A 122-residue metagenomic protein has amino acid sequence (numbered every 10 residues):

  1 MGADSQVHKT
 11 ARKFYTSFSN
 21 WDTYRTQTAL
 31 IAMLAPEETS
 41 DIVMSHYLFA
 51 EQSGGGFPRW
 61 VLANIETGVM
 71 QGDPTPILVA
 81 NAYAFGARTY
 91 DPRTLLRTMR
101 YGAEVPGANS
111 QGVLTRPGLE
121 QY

Functional and structural regions predicted by a protein language model:
M1-H8, E37-L62: Active-site-surrounding "flap" and adjacent substrate/cofactor-binding loops of secreted or lumenal enzymes, prototyped
A11, R25-T28, W60-I65: Short acidic, glycine/Ser/Thr-rich loop/turn "cap" segments at secondary-structure junctions
A11-N20, N64-G72: Solvent-exposed loop and edge beta-strand segments that line ligand/cofactor-binding and catalytic clefts
K13-T16, H46, V79, M99: Generic structural hydrophobic/aromatic packing signal, biased to beta-strands
T16-S40, I77-G86: Alpha-helical support elements that line or immediately flank enzyme active sites and cofactor-binding pockets
Q52-Y122: Active-site cavity-forming subdomains of large catalytic enzyme subunits
